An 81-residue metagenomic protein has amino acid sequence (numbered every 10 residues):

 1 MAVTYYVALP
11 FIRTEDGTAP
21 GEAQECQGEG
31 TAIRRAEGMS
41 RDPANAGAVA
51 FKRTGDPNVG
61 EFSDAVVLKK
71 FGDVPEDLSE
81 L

Functional and structural regions predicted by a protein language model:
M1, Y5, T31, D64-V66 (+1 more regions): Residue-level marker of intrinsically disordered, low-complexity segments enriched for small/polar residues
M1-P20: Short aromatic-glycine-(Arg/Gly/Cys) micro-motifs in beta-strand/loop hairpins
A2-Y6, G28-E29, A46, E80: Unusually extended, aromatic-enriched hydrophobic runs near protein termini
P10-R13, R35-G38, T54-G55: Intrinsically disordered, low-complexity boundary segments flanking structured domains
E22-Q24: Beta-strand-rich interaction surfaces with strong enrichment in secreted/lumenal proteins
C26-G47: A short, charged, amphipathic alpha-helix used as a generic interaction element across diverse proteins
R41-L81: Short, mixed-charge low-complexity intrinsically disordered segments
